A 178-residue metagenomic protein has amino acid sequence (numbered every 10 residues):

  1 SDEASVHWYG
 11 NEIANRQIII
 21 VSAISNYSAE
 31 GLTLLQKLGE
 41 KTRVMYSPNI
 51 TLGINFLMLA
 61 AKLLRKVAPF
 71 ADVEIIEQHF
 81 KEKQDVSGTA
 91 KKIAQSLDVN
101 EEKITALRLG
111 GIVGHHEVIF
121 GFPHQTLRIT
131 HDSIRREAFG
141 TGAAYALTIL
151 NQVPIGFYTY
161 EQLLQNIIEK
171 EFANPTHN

Functional and structural regions predicted by a protein language model:
S1-E3, I19-L32, D72-D85: Short, charge-rich amphipathic segments
S1-R16, I168-N178: Proteins with a high burden of low-complexity, intrinsically disordered sequence enriched in S/T/G/P/A and R, requiring
D2, S25, N49-I50, K81 (+2 more regions): Short beta->alpha junction loops/turns
E3-G10, N15, A23-Y46, L52-N55 (+1 more regions): Rossmann-fold NAD(P)-binding glycine/threonine-rich loop
G10, Q17, L34, K41 (+5 more regions): Alpha-helix boundary/interfacial micro-motifs
I18, T42-R43, A71, E102: A structural micro-motif
V21, R43-N49, I75-Q78, R128-T130: Short glycine-rich or small-residue beta-strand-to-loop segments that form or flank ligand, phosphate, metal/Fe-S
P69-N178: C-terminal substrate-binding/catalytic lobe of Rossmann-fold NAD(P)-dependent oxidoreductases
